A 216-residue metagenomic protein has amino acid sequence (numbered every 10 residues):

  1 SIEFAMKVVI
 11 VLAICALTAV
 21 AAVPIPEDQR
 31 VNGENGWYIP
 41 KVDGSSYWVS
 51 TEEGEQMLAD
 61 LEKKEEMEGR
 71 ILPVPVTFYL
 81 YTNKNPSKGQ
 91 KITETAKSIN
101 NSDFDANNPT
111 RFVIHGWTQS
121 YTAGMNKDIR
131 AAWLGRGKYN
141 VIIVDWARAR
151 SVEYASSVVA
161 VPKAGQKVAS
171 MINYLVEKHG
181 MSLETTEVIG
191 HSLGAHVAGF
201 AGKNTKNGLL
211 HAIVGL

Functional and structural regions predicted by a protein language model:
I2-I143, R150-A160, S170-L183, K206: Flexible, membrane-associating and regulatory peripheral segments of lipid-active enzymes
M181-H191: Alpha/beta-hydrolase fold nucleophile elbow
E187, A212-V214: Residue in the alpha/beta-hydrolase core beta-strand immediately N-terminal to the catalytic nucleophile
I189-F200: Glycine-rich nucleophile elbow surrounding the catalytic serine of serine-hydrolase chemistry
N204-L210: Conserved hydrolase catalytic core segment
